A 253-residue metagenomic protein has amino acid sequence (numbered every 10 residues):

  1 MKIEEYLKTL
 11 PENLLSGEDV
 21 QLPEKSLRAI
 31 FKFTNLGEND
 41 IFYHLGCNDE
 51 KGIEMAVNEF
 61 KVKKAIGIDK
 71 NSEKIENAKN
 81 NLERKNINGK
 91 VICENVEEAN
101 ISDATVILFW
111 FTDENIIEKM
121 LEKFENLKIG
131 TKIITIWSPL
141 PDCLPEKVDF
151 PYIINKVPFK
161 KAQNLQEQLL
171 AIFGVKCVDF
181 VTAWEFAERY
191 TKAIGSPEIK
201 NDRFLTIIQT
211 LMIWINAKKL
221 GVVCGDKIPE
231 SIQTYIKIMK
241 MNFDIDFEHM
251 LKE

Functional and structural regions predicted by a protein language model:
M1-G37: S-adenosyl-L-methionine
N39-N48: Conserved class I S-adenosyl-L-methionine
D49-V62: Conserved SAM-binding loop of SAM-dependent methyltransferases across substrates and taxa, primarily the Class I
N71: Conserved SAM/SAH-binding beta-strand->alpha-helix loop
A78-K79: Conserved SAM-binding loop
K85-V96: Conserved SAM-binding strand-loop segment of SAM-dependent methyltransferases
N115-F173: C-terminal substrate-binding/active-site "lid" region of AdoMet-derived donor-dependent transferases
F150, K156-T206: Charged, amphipathic alpha-helical linkers/stalks
